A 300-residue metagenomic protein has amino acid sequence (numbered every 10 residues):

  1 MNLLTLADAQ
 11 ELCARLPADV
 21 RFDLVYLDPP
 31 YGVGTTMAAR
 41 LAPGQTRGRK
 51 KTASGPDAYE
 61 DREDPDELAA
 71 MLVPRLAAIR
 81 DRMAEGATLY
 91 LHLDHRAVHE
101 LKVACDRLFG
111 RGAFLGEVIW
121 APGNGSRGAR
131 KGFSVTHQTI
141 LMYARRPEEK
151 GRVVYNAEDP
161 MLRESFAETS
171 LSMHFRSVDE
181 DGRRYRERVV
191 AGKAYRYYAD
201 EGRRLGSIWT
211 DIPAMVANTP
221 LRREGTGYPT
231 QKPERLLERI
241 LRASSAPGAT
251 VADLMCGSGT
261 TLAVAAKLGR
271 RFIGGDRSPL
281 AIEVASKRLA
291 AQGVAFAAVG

Functional and structural regions predicted by a protein language model:
M1-A295: Core catalytic lobe of class I
F296-G300: Long, charged amphipathic helices and adjacent flexible linkers at domain junctions
